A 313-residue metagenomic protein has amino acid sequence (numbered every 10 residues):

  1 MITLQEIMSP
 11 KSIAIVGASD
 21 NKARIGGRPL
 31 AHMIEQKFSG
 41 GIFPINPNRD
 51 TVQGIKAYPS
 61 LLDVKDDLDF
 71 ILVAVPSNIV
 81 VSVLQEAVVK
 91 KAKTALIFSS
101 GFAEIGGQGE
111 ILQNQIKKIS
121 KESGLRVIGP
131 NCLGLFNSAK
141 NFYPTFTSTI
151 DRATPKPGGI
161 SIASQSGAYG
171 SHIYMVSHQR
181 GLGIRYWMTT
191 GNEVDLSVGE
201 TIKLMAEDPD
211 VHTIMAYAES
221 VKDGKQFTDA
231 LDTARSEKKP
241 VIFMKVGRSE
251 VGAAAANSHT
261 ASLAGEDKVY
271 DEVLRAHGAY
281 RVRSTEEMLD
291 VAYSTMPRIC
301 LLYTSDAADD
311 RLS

Functional and structural regions predicted by a protein language model:
M1-S305: Catalytic-core regions of core metabolic enzymes, especially those transforming organic acids/acyl-group intermediates
Y303-S313: Single conserved hydrophobic/aromatic residue that forms the stacking wall/gate of nucleotide- or nucleobase-binding
